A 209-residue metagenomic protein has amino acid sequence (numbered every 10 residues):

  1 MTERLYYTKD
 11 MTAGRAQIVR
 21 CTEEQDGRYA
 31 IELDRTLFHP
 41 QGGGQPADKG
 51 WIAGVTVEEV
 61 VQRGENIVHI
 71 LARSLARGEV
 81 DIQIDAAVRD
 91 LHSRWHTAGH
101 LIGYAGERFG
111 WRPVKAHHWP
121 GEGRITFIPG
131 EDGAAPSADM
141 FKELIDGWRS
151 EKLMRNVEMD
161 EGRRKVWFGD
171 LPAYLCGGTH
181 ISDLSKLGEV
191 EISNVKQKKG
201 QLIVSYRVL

Functional and structural regions predicted by a protein language model:
M1-L209: Active-/binding-site microenvironments in catalytic and ligand-binding cores
